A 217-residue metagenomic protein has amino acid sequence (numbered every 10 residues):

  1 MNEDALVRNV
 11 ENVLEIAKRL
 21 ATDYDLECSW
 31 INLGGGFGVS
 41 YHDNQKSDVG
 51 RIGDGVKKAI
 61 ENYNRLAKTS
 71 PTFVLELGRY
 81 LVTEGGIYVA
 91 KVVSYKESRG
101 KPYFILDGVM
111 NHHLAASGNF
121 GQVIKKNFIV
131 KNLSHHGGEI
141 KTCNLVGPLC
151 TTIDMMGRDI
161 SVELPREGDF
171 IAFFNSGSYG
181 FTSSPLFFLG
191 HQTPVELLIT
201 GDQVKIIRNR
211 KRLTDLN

Functional and structural regions predicted by a protein language model:
M1-S94, V162, L189-H191: Active-site loop/helix belt of alpha/beta enzymes
K68-N217: Charged (often Lys/Glu-rich) extended helix/loop segments that serve as interaction or gating elements
